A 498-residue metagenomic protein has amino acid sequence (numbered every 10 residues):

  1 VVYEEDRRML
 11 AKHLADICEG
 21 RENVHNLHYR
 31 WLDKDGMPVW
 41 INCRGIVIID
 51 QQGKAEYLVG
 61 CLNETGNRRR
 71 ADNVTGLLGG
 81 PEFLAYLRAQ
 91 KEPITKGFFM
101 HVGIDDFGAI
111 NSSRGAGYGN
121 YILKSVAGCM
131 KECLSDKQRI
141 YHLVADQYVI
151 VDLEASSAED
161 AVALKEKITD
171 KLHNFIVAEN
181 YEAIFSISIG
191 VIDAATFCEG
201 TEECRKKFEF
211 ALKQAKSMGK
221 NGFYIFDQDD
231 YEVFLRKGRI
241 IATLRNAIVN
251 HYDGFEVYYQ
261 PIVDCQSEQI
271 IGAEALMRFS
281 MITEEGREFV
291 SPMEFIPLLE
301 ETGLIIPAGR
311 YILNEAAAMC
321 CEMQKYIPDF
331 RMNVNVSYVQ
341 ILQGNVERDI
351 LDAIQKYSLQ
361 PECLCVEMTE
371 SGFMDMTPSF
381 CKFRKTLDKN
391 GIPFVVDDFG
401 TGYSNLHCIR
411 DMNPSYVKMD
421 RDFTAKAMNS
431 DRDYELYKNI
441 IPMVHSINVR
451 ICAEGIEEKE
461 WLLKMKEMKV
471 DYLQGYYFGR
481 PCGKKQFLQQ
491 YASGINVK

Functional and structural regions predicted by a protein language model:
R30, R236-L298, N335, V396 (+1 more regions): Active-site core of bacterial EAL-family cyclic-dinucleotide phosphodiesterase domains
C43-V59, I270: Short loop/turn elements at sensory-signaling interfaces that couple input to output
Q52-F83, S217, Q228-L235: Sensory coupling linkers of modular signal transduction proteins
R69-F98, D105-E132, Y141-A145, V149-I150 (+6 more regions): Conserved long alpha-helical elements within nucleotide-processing catalytic cores of c-di-GMP signaling and class III
A145-V151, V177-Q214, N221-D227, D329-S337: A short glycine-enriched loop-to-beta-strand structural element that forms part of the catalytic core of nucleotide
R205-D227, T243-G254, C452, Y472-Q474: Catalytic/regulatory signature loops of cyclic-dinucleotide turnover enzymes and related class III nucleotidyl cyclases
S267-G272, T302-F380, G455: Catalytic core of bacterial c-di-GMP phosphodiesterases, primarily the EAL and HD-GYP domains, capturing alpha-helical
I282-E285, S337-G344, C363-P378, N390-K498: EAL-family c-di-GMP phosphodiesterase catalytic domain
